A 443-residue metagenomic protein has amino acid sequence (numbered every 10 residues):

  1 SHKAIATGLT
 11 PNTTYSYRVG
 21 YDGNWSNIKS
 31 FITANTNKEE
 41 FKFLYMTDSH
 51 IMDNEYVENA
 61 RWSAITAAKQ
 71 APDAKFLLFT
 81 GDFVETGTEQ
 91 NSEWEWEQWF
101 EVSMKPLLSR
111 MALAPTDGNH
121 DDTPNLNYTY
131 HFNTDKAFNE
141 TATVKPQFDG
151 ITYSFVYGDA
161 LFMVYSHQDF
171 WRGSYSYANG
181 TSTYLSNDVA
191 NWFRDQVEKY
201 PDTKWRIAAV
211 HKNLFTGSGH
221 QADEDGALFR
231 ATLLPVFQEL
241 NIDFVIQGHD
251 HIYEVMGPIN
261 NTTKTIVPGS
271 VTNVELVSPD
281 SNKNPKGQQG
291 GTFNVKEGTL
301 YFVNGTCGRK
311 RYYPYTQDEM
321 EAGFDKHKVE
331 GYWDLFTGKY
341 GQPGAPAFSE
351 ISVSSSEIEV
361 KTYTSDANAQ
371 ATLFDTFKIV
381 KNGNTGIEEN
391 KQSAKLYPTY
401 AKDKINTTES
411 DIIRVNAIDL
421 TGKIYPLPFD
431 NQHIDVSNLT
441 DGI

Functional and structural regions predicted by a protein language model:
S1, W25, L126-A208, N213-A222 (+4 more regions): Metal-dependent phosphoesterase/phosphodiesterase active-site architecture
S1-D117, D122-D149, N187, N191-D195 (+2 more regions): Divalent metal-dependent phosphoesterase catalytic cores across multiple superfamilies
H2-A4, S349, Q432-I434: Short strand-edge motifs at loop-to-beta-strand transitions and within beta-strands of extracellular beta-rich domains
Y17, V360, R414-V415: Generic short beta-strand
K75, M111, T203-W205, I413: Short coil/turn segments at beta-strand junctions that form active-site/ligand-binding loops
E388-I443: C-terminal outer-membrane/trafficking sorting elements
